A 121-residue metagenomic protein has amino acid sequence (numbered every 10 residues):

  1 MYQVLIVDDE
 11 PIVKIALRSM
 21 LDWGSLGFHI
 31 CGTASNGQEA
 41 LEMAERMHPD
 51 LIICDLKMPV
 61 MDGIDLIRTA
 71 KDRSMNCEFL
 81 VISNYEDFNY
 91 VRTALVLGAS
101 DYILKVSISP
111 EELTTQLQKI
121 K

Functional and structural regions predicted by a protein language model:
M1-K121: Alpha-helical/coil-rich non-catalytic "connector" segments in signaling and regulatory proteins
